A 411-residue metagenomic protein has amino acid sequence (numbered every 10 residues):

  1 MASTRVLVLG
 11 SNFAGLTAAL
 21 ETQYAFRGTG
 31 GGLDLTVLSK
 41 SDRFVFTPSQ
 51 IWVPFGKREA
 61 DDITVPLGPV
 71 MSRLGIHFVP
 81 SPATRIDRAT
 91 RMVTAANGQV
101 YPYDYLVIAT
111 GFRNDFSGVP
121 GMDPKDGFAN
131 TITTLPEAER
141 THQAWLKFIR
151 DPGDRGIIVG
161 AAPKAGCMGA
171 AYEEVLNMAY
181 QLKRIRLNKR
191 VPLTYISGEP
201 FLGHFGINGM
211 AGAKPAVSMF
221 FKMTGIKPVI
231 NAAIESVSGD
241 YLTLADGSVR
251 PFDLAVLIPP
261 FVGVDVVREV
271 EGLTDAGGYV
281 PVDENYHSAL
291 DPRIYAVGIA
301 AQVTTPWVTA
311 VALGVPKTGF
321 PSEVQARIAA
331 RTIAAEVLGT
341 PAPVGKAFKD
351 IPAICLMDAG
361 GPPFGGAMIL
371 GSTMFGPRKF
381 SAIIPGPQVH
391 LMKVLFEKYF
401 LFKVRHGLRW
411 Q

Functional and structural regions predicted by a protein language model:
A2-H77, K164-I207: Beta1-alpha1 glycine-rich phosphate/pyrophosphate-binding loop at the start of Rossmann-like nucleotide-binding domains
A2-T4, G75-E173, N177-R186, V256: FAD-binding core/adjacent interface of flavoenzyme oxidoreductases
G32-D34, R73-R85, A89, A179-P281 (+1 more regions): A Rossmann-like FAD-binding core segment of flavoenzymes
V37, P163-L182, V280, H287-L313 (+3 more regions): Active-site substrate-recognition segment that forms the wall of the catalytic cavity or substrate channel
T47-I51, P120, G206-N208, V308-T309 (+1 more regions): Short aromatic-enriched loop/helix-cap "lid" or pocket-rim segments at secondary-structure transitions that line
D115, P124-P152, R250-L254, I258-V324: FAD-site-proximal beta/loop scaffold in flavoenzymes
R150-M223, K227-V229, P316-A335, G339-L356: Rossmann-like dinucleotide-binding core of oxidoreductases
I328-Q411: C-terminal, flexible cofactor-proximal segment of oxidoreductases
